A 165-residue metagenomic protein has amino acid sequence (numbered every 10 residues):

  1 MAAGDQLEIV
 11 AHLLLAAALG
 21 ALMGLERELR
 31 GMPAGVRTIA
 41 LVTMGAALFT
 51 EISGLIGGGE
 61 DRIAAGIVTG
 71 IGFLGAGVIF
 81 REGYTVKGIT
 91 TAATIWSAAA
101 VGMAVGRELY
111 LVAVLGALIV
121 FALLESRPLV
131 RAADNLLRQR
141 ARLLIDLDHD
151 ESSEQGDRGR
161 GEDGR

Functional and structural regions predicted by a protein language model:
M1-I63, L115, L123-V130, D146-R165: Alpha-helical transmembrane segments and their membrane-interface boundaries that form or gate the permeation pathway
L7, I56-R62, G83-A92, Y110-L118 (+1 more regions): A cytosolic-side transmembrane-helix exit/cap motif
L13, R37-T43, G66-V68, K87-W96: Short hydrophobic alpha-helical membrane-embedded segments
R27, S53-I56, V78-F80, A100-R107: Hydrophobic alpha-helical transmembrane segments
E28-A34, I79-T91: Membrane-helix interface "capping/anchor" motifs
L41-E51, G72-L74, A93-G106, D146-D150: Small-residue-rich segments of transmembrane alpha-helices in multi-pass membrane proteins, especially helix faces
S53-F73, V78-F80, V86: Glycine-rich oxoanion-binding loops at beta->alpha junctions
I71-G77, I119-L129: Alpha-helical transmembrane segments and their membrane-interface exit regions
